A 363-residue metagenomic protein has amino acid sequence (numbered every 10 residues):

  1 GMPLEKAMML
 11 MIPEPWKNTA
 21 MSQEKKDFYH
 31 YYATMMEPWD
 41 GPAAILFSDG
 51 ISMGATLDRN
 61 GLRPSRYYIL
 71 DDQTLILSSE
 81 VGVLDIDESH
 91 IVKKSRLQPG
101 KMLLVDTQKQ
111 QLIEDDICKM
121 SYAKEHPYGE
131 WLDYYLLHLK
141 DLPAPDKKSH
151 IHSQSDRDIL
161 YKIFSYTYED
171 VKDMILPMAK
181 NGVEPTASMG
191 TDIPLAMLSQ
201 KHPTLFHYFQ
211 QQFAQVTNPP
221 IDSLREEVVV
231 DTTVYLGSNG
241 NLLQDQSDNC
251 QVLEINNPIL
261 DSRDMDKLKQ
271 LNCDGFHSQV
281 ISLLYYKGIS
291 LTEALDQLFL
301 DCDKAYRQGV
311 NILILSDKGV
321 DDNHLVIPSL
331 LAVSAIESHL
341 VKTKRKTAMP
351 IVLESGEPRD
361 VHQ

Functional and structural regions predicted by a protein language model:
G1, K17-A44, G50-A55, Y67 (+2 more regions): Glycine-rich phosphate/ribose-binding loops and adjacent secondary-structure elements that form binding surfaces
G1-D248, D261, L271-N272: Conserved short alpha-helical segments that host acidic/polar catalytic motifs at enzyme active sites
E184-P185, T191-K344: Non-catalytic terminal/interface segments that mediate subunit docking, oligomerization, and allosteric communication
